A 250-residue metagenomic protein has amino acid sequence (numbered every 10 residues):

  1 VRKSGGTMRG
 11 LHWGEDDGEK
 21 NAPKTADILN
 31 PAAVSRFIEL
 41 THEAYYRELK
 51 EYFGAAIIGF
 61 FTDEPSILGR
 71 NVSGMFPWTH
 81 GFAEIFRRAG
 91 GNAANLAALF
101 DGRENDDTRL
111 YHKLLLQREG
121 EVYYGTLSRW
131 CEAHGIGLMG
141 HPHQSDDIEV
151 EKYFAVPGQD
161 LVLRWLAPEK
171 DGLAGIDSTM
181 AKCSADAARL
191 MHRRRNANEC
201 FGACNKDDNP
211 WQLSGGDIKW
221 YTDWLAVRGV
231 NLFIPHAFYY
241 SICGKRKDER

Functional and structural regions predicted by a protein language model:
V1-R109, Q117: Mature extracytoplasmic enzyme cores
G14-H42, E48, R103-V122, H134-G137 (+3 more regions): The substrate-binding groove and active-site-proximal loops of carbohydrate-active enzymes, especially glycoside
I57-F61, V72-V122, R129, E151-P157 (+3 more regions): Long, low-complexity, intrinsically disordered polar/charged segments
E132-R250: Hydrophobic targeting/anchoring helices
